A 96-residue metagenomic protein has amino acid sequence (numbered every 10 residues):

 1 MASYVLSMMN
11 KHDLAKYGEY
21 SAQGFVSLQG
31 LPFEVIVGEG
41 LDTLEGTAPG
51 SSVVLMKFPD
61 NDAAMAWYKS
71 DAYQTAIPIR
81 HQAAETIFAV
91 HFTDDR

Functional and structural regions predicted by a protein language model:
M1-V53, F58-K69, F92-R96: Short S/T/G/P-rich N-terminal loop/turn motif that feeds into the first structured element of a domain
A64-A89: C-terminal structural segments of small proteins and small subunits
